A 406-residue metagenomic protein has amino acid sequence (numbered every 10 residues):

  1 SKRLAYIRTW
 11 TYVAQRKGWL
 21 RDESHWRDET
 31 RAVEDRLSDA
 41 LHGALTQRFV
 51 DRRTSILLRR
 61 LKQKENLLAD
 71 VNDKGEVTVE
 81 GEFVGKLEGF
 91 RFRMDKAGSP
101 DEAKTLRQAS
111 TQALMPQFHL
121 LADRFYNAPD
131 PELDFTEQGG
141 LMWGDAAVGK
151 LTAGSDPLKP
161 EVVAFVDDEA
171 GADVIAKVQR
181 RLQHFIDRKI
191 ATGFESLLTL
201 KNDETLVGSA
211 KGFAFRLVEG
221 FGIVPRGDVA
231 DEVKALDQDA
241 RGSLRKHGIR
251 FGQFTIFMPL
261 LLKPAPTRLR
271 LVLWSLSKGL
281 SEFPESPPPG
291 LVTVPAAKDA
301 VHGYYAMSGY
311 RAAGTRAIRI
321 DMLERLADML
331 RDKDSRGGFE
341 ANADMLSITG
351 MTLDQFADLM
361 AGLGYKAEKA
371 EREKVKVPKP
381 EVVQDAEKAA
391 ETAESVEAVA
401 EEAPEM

Functional and structural regions predicted by a protein language model:
S1-Q384: Extended, charged helical/alpha-beta scaffold domains that provide interaction surfaces
E373-M406: Acidic, low-complexity intrinsically disordered tails
